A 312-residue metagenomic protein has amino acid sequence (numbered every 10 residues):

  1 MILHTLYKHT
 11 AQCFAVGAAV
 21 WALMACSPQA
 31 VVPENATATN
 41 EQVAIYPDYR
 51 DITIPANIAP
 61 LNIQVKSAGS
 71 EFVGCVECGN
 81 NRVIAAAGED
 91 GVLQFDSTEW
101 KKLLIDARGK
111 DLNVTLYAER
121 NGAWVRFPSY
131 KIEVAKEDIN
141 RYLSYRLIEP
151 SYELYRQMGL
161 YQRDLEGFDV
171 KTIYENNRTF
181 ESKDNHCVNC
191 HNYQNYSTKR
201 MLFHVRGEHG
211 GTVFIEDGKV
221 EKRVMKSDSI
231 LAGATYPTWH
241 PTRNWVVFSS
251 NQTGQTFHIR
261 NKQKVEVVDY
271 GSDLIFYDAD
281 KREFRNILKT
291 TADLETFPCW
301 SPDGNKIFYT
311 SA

Functional and structural regions predicted by a protein language model:
M24-A25: C-terminal motif of bacterial Sec signal peptides marking the signal peptidase cleavage site
T37-D48, N81-E99, P128, E166-H186 (+2 more regions): Multi-bladed beta-propeller domains
I45, W124-E153, I230: Low-complexity, Pro/Ser/Thr- and charge-rich linker/hinge segments at domain boundaries
Y46-G69: Contiguous beta-strand segments within globular domains
R141-L154, F214, F248-D269, T310-A312: Short, conserved, GDST-rich strand-edge loop motifs in beta-rich repeat architectures
Y142-V224, I230: Conserved, compact domain cores that house catalytic/ligand-binding motifs in diverse enzymes and effector modules
R200-M201, R243-V246, G304-F308: Hydrophobic beta-strand positions that form the internal "hydrophobic ladder" of WD40/Gbeta-like beta-propeller blades
